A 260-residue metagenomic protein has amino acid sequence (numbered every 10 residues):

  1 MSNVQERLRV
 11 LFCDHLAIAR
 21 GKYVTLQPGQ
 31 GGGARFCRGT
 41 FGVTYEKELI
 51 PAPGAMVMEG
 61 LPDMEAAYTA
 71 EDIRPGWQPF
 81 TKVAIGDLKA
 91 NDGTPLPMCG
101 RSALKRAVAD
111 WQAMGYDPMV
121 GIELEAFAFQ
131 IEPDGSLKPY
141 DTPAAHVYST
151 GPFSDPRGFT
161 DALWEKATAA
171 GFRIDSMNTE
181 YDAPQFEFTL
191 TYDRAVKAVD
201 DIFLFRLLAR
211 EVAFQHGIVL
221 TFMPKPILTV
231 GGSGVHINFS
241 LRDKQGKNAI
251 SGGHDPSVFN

Functional and structural regions predicted by a protein language model:
M1-S176, A198: ATP/Mg2+-dependent ligation/transfer catalytic cores
A84-A90, F186-Y192, F239: Short, hydrophobic beta-strand segments
M119-Q130, P139, A170-L190, L220-I237: Core alpha/beta catalytic barrel or barrel-like domain that forms the active/cofactor pocket in diverse metabolic
P133, D182-A183, R242-G246: Short connector loops/turns at beta-strand edges and beta->alpha or beta->beta junctions
D134-L137, R194-A195, G246-N248: Short, charged/polar, Gly/Pro-enriched secondary-structure boundary elements
P152-S154, T160-D161, T168-I174, F188-D193 (+2 more regions): Accessory "access/gating" subregions that flank catalytic or transport cores
E180, R194, D201: Positively charged, low-complexity, intrinsically disordered RNA-binding extensions
K197, I202, R206-N260: Glycine-rich anion/phosphate-binding loop at the beta-strand->alpha-helix junction
